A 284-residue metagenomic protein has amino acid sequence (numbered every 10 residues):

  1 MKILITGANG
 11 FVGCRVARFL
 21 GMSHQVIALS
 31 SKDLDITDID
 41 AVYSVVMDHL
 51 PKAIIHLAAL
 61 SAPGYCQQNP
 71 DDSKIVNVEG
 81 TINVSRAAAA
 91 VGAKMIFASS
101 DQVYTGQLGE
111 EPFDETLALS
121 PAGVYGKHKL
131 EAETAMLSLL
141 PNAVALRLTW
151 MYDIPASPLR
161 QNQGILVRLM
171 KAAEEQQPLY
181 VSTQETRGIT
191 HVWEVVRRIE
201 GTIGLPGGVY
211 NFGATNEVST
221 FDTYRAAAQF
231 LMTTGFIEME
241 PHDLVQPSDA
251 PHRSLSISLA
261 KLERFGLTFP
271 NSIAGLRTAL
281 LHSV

Functional and structural regions predicted by a protein language model:
M1-G21: N-terminal Rossmann NAD(P)H-binding glycine-rich loop of SDR-like oxidoreductase domains
G21, Q25-S44: Adenosine-cofactor binding site in Rossmann-like domains, unifying the SAM/SAH pocket of S-adenosylmethionine-dependent
I39-V76, A87: NAD(P)H-binding glycine-rich loop region in Rossmannoid oxidoreductase-like domains and their noncatalytic homologs
I75, G80-N83, V103-L146, Y152 (+1 more regions): Catalytic helix-loop patch of NAD(P)-dependent Rossmann-fold dehydrogenases
L137-R187: NAD(P)-dependent short-chain dehydrogenase/reductase
L166-L179, T186-F212: Alpha-helical substrate-binding/gating segment
V192, S219-R225, E240-A279, S283-V284: Conserved C-terminal active-site "lid" loop/helix of NAD(P)H-dependent oxidoreductases that clamps the redox cofactor
V196-P247, L280: Mid/C-terminal beta-alpha module of Rossmann-like enzyme folds, strongest in SDR-family dehydrogenases/epimerases
